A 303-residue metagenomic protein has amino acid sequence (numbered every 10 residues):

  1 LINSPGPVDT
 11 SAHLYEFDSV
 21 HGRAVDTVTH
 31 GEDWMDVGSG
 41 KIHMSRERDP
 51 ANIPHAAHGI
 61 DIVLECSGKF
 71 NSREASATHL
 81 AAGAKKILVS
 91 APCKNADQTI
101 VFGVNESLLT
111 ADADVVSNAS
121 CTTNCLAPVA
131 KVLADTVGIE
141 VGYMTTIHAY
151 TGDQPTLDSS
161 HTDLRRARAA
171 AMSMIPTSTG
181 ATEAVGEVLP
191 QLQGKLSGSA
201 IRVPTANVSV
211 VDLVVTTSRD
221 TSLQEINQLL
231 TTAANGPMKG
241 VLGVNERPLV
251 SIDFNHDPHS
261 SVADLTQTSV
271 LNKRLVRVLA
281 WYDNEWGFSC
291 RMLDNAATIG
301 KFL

Functional and structural regions predicted by a protein language model:
L1-A167, M292-D294, F302: N-terminal Rossmann-like NAD(P) cofactor-binding subdomain of oxidoreductases, focused on the glycine-rich
V8-S11, R23, T29, P128-V241: Active-site-lining helix/loop region of Rossmann-like oxidoreductase modules
S19-V20, G40, H58, N105-S107 (+15 more regions): Short capping/connector residues at structural and topological boundaries
M35, I100-F102, V115, L157 (+5 more regions): Short clusters of hydrophobic/aromatic residues that line enzyme substrate/ligand-binding pockets
I42, G142, M172, S261 (+1 more regions): A broad, low-specificity signal marking well-ordered, structured residues that form hydrophobic/aromatic
A57, K69-R73, K94, N124-A127 (+9 more regions): Electropositive phosphate-/nucleotide-binding environments in soluble metabolic enzymes
G198, V210, V214-L303: C-terminal active-site/capping subdomain that shapes the small-molecule cofactor and substrate pocket of enzyme
